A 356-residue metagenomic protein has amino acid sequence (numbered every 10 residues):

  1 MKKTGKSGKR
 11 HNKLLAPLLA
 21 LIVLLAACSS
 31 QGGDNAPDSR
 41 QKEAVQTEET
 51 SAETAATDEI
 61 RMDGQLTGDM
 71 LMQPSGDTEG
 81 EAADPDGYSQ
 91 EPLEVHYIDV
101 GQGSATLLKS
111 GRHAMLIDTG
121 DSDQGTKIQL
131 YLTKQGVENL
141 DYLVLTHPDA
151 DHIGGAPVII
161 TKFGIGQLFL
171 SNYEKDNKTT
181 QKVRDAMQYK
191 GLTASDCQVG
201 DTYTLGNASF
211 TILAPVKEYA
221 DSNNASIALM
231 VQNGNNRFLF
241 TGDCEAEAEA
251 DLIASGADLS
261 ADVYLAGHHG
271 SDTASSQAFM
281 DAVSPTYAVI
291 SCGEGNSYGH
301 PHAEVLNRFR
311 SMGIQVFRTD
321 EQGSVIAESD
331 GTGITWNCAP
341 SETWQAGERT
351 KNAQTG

Functional and structural regions predicted by a protein language model:
K2-K9, L14, I22-G356: Non-globular, low-confidence helical/coil segments that flank catalytic cores
